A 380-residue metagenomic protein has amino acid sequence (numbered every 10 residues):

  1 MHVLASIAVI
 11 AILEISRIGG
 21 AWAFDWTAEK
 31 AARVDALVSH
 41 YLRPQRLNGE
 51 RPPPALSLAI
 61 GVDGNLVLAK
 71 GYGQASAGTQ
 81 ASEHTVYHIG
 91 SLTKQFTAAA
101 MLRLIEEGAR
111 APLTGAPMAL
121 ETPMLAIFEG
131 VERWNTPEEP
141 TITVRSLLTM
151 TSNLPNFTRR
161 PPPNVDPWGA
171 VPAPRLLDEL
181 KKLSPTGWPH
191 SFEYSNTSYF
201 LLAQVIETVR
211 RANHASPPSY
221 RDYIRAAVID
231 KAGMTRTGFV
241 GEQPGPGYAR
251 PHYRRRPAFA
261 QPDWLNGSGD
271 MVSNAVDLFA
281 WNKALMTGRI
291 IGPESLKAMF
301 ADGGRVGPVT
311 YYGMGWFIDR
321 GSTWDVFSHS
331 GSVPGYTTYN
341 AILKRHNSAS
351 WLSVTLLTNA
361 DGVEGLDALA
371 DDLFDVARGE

Functional and structural regions predicted by a protein language model:
M1-Y87, R103-P117, T149, E207-H214 (+4 more regions): N-terminal leader/targeting segments and the immediately adjacent pre-domain N-terminus
K30, V34, I89, T93 (+6 more regions): Hydrophobic (often cysteine-bearing) scaffold residues that line and stabilize catalytic clefts of nucleotide/cofactor
E50-P54, V62, S76-N196: Active-site-proximal loop and beta-strand segments within enzyme catalytic domains
S57-I60, F317, N340: Short beta-strand scaffold segments in enzyme catalytic cores
V67, N135-P334: Short, surface-exposed loop or secondary-structure junction motifs that flank catalytic or metal-binding residues
G71-G73, G241, T338, T358: Short clusters of small/polar residues that mark proteolytic maturation junctions
Q74-A77, P262, D361-G362: A short acidic/small-residue loop/turn micro-motif
G331-E380: Structured C-terminal helix/loop/strand segments within mature extracytoplasmic catalytic/sensor domains
